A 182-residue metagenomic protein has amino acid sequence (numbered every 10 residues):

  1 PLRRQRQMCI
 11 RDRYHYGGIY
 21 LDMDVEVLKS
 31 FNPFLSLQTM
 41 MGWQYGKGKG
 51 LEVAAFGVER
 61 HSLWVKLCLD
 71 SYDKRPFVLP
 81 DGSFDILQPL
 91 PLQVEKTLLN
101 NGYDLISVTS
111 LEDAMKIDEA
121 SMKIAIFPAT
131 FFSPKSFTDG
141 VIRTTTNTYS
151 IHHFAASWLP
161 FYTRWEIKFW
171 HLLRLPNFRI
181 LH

Functional and structural regions predicted by a protein language model:
P1-R6, I10: Single conserved hydrophobic/aromatic residue that forms the stacking wall/gate of nucleotide- or nucleobase-binding
R4, L21-H182: Glycosyltransferase-associated regions of secretory-pathway enzymes, highlighting luminal stem/catalytic domains
R11-D22: Active-site alpha-helical segments that house and flank conserved acidic catalytic motifs for diphosphate chemistry
